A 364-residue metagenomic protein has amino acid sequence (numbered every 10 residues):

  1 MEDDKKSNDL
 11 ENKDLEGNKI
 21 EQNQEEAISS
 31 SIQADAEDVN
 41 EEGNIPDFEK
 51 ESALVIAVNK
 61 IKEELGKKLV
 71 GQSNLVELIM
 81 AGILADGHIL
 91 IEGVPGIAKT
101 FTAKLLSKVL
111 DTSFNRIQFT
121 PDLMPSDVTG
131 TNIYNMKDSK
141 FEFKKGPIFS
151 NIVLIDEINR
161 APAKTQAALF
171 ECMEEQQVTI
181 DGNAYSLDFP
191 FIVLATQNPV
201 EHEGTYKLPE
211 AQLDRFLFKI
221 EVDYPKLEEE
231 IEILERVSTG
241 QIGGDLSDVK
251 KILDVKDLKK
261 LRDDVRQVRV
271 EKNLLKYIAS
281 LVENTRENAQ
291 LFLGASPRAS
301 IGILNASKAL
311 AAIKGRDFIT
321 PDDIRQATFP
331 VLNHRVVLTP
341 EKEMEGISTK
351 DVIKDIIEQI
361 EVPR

Functional and structural regions predicted by a protein language model:
S52-I89, V94: Pre-Walker A (pre-P-loop) alpha-helix and adjacent loop at the N terminus of AAA/AAA+ ATPase modules, a conserved
L78, N135-L154: Conserved alpha-helical scaffold flanking the Walker A/P-loop in AAA+ ATPase domains
I83-T120: Walker A/P-loop
H88-I89, V153, F191: Conserved beta-strand position immediately N-terminal to the Walker
S113-P125, G182-S186: Short beta-strand-centered segment that lines the nucleotide-binding/catalytic pocket of NTP-utilizing
N135-K140, A161, M173-V268, K308-I313: Canonical AAA+ ATPase core
D156-E157, A168: Walker B catalytic acidic pair
T285-R364: C-terminal engagement/docking regions of AAA+ P-loop ATPases
